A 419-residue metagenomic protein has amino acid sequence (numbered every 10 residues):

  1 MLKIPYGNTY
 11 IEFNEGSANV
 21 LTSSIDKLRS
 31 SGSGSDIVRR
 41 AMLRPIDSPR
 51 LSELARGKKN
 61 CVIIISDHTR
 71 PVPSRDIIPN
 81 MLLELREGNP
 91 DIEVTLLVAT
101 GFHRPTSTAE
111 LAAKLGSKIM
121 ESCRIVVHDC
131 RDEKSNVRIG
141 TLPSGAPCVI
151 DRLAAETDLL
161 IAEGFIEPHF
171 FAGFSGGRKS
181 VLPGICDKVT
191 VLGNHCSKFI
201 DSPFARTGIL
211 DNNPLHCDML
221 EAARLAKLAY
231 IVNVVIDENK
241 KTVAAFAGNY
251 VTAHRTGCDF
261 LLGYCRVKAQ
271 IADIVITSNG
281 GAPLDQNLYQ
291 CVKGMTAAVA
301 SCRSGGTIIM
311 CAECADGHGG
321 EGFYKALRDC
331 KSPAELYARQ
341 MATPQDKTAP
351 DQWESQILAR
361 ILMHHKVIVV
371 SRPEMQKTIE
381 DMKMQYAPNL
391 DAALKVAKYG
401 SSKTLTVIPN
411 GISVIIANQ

Functional and structural regions predicted by a protein language model:
M1-M42: N-terminal amphipathic/basic leader segments beginning at the initiator methionine
I46-V62, R86-I92, R266-D273, C302-R303 (+1 more regions): Glycine-rich phosphate/diphosphate-binding loops that line cofactor/substrate pockets in enzymes
N60-P71, T95-G101, I276-S278: Short glycine-rich or small-residue beta-strand-to-loop segments that form or flank ligand, phosphate, metal/Fe-S
R70-D91, V292-S301: Histidine-anchored nucleotide/phosphate-binding helix
R86, C291-V292, T296-Q419: C-terminal non-catalytic interaction/assembly regions of soluble proteins
L97-A109, C130-S135: Short, conserved secondary-structure transition motifs
L111-N136, E335-D346: A glycine-rich helix N-cap at a beta->alpha junction
S122-I271: Conserved, well-structured core segments that form the ligand-binding/active-site neighborhood of functional domains
